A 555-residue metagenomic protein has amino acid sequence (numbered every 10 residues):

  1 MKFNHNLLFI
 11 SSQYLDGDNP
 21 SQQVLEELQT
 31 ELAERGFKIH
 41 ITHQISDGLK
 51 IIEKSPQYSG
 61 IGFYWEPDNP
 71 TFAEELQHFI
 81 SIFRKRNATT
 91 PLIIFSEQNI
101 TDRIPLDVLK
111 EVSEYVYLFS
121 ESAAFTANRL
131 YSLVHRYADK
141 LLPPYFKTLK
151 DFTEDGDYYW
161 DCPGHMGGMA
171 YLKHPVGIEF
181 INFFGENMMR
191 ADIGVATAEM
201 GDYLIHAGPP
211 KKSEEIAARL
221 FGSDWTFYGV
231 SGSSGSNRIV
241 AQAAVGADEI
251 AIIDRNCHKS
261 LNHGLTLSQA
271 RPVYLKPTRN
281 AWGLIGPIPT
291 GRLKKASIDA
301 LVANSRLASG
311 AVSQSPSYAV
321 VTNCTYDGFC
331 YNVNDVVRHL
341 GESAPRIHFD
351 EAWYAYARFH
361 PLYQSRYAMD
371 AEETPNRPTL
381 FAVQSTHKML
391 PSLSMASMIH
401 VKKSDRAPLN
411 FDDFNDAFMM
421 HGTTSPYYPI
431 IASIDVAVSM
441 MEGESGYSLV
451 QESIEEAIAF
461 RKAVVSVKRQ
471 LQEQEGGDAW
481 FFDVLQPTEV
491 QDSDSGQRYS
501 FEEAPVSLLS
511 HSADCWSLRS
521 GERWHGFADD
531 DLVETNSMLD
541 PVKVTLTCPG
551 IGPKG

Functional and structural regions predicted by a protein language model:
F3-L32, H40-I41, I61, I93 (+1 more regions): Conserved acidic segment of CheY-like receiver
F9-N19, H43-I45, F63-D68, F95-N99 (+2 more regions): Structural motif
S21-E26, I45-G48, Q57-N87, D102-R103: Conserved phosphotransfer microenvironments
T42-I45, L49-K54, E75-S81, K85 (+3 more regions): Conserved PLP-enzyme active-site core in the AAT-like
N99-Y115: Alpha4 helix (beta4-alpha4-beta5 surface) of REC/receiver domains from two-component response regulators
F119-G208: N-terminal "arm"/small-domain region of PLP-dependent enzymes with the aminotransferase-like
E186-G235, V464: Conserved N-terminal alpha-helix of the aminotransferase class I/II PLP-enzyme fold
I454-G555: Conserved C-terminal alpha-helix-loop-beta "cap" of PLP-dependent enzymes that closes/shapes the active-site mouth
